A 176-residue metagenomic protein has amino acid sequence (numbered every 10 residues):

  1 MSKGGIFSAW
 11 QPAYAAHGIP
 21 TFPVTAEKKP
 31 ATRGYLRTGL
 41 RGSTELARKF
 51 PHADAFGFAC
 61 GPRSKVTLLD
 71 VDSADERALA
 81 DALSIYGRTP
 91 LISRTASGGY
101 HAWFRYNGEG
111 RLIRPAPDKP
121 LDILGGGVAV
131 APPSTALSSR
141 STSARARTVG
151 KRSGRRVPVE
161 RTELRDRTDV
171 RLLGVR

Functional and structural regions predicted by a protein language model:
M1-R176: Conserved phosphate/metal-binding and DNA-contacting active-site motifs used in DNA phosphodiester-bond processing
